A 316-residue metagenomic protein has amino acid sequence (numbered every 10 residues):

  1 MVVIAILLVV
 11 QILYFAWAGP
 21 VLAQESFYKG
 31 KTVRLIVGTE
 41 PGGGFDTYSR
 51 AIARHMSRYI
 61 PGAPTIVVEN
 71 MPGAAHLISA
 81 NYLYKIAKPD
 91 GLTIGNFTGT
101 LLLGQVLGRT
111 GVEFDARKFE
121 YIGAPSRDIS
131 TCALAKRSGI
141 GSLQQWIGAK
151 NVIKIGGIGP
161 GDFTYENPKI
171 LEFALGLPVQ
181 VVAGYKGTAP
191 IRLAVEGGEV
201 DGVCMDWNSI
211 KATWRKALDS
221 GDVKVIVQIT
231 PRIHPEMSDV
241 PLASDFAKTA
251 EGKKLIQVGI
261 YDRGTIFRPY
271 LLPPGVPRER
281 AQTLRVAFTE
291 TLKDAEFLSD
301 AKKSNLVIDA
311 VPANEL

Functional and structural regions predicted by a protein language model:
V3-A16: Bacterial N-terminal signal peptides
W17-A23: Sec/Tat signal peptide C-region and signal peptidase I cleavage site
K31-E40, I66-V68, T93-I94, V152-G157: Short, well-ordered beta-strand elements
R34-S49, P72-A75, G156-F163: Extracytoplasmic "Venus flytrap"
I52, A74-L77, G91-G104, A124-S126 (+1 more regions): Ligand-binding clamshell of periplasmic/extracellular solute-binding protein-like
R58, G62-A63, Y82-T93, L101-G197 (+3 more regions): Hinge/capping helix and adjacent helix->loop/strand transition within the periplasmic-binding protein
L193-E196, D201-V240: Pocket-lining segment of extracytoplasmic ligand-binding domains
